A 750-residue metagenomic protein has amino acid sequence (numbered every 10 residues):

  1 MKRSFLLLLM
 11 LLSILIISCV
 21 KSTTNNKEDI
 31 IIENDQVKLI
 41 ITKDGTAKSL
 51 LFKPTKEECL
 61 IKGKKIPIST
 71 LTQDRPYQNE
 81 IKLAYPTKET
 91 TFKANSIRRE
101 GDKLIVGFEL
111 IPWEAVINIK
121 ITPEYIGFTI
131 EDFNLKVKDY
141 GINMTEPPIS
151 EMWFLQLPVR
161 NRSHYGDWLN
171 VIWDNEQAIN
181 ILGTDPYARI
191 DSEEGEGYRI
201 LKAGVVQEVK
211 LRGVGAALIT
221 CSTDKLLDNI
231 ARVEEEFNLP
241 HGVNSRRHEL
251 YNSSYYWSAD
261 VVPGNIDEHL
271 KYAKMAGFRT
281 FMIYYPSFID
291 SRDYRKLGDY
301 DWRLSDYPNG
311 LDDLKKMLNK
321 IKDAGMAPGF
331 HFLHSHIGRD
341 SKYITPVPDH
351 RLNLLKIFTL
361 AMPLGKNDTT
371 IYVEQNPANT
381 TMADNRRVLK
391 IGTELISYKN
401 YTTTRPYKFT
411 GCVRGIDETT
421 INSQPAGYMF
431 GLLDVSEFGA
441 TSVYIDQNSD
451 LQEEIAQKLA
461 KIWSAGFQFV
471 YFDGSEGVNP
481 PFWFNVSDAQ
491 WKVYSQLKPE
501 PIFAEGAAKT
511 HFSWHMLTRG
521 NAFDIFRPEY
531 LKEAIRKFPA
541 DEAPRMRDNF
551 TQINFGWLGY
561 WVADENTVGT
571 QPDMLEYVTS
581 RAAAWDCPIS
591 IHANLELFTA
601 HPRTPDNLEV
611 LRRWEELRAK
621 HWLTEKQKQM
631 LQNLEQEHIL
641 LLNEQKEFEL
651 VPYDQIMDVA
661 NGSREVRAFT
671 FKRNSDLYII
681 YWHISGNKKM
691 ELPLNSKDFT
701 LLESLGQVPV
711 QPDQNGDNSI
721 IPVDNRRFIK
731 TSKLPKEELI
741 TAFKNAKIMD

Functional and structural regions predicted by a protein language model:
M1-S4: Positively charged n-region of N-terminal signal peptides that target proteins for export
L8-I16: Bacterial N-terminal signal peptides
I16-K27: Bacterial Sec-dependent signal peptides at the C-terminal "C-region" and cleavage site
I32-F288, D306-P308, K320, A324-P328 (+6 more regions): Carbohydrate-recognition beta-sandwich/jelly-roll modules in extracellular/periplasmic carbohydrate-active proteins
I41, Q490-Q714, N718-M749: Active-site-proximal substrate-binding groove within the catalytic cores of carbohydrate-active enzymes
C221-L239, L270, K274-P286, D313-K356 (+2 more regions): Glycine-rich, aromatic-flanked loop segments that form ligand/cofactor-binding clefts across common enzyme folds
N244, H248-I357, D434-A460, A465-D488: Aromatic-lined carbohydrate-binding/catalytic grooves of carbohydrate-active enzymes
H334-I421: Autoprocessing Asn-cyclization modules and mimics
